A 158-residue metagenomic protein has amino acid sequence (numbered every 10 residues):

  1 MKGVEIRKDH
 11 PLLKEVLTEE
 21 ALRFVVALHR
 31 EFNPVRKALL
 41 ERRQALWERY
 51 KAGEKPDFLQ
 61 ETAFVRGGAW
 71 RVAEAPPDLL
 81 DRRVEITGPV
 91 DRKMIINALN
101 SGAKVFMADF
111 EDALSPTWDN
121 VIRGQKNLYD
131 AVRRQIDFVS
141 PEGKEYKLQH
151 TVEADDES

Functional and structural regions predicted by a protein language model:
M1-S158: Non-catalytic helical/linker scaffolds that mediate oligomerization, partner binding, and domain coupling around large
